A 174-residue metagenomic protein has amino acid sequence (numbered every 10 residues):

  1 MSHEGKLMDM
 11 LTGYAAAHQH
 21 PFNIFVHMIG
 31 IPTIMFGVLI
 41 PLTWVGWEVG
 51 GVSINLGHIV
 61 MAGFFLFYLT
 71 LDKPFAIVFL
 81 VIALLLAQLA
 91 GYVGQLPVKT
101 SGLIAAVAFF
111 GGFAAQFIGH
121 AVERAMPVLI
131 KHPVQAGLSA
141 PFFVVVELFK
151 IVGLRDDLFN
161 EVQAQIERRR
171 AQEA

Functional and structural regions predicted by a protein language model:
M1-G13, A17, A121-A174: Membrane-proximal soluble regions of multi-pass membrane proteins
L11-P32, P41, F65-P74, E123 (+1 more regions): Membrane interfacial helix-start motif at the N-side
V26-T33, V52-V60, I77-A83: Short hydrophobic alpha-helical membrane-embedded segments
F36-L39, I59-F67, A83-A90: Hydrophobic, membrane-inserted alpha-helices
T43-I59, G102-V107: Structural signature of hydrophobic alpha-helical transmembrane segments
F64-F75, Y92, A108-A125, P141-V152: Transmembrane alpha-helical segments that form the membrane-embedded catalytic/substrate-channel core of multi-pass
A76-L85, L103, H132-P133: Cytoplasmic-side transmembrane-helix entry/capping segments in multi-pass membrane proteins
A83-Q95, G111, V134-P141: Small-residue-rich segments of transmembrane alpha-helices in multi-pass membrane proteins, especially helix faces
